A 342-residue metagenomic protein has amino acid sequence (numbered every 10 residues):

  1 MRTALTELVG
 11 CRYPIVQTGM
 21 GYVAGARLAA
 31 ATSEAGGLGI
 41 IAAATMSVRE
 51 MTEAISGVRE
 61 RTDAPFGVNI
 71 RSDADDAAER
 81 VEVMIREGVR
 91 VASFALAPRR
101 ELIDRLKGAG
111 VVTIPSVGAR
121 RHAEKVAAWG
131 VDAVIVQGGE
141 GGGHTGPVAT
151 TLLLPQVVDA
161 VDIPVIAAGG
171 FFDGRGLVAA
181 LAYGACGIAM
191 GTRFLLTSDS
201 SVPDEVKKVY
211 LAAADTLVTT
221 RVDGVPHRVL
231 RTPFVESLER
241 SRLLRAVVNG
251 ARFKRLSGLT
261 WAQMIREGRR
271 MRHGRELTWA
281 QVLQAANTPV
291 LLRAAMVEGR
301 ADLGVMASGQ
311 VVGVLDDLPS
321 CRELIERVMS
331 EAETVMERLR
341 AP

Functional and structural regions predicted by a protein language model:
M1-P164: Active-site entrance/lid segments in N-terminal catalytic domains of soluble metabolic enzymes
G21, A168-G174: Gly/Ser-rich catalytic serine loop of serine hydrolases
L96, G138, G169, T192-F194: Short, structured patches in soluble enzyme cores that scaffold and shape functional sites
T150-D162, F172-P342: Conserved active-site-proximal phosphate/metal-binding subdomains
